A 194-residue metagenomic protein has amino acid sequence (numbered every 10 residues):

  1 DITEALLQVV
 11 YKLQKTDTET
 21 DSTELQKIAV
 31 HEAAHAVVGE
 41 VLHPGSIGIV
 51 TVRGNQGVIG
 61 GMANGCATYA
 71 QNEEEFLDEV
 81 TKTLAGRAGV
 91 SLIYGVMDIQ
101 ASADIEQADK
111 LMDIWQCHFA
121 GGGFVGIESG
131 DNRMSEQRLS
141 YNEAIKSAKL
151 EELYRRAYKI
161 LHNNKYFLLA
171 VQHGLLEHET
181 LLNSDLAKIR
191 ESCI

Functional and structural regions predicted by a protein language model:
D1-L7: Conserved AAA+ ATPase small/helical "lid" subdomain
Q8-Q14: Non-transmembrane, extramembrane segments of multi-pass ion/lipid transporters
T16-V30, A36-I194: Soluble catalytic regions of large protease machineries
